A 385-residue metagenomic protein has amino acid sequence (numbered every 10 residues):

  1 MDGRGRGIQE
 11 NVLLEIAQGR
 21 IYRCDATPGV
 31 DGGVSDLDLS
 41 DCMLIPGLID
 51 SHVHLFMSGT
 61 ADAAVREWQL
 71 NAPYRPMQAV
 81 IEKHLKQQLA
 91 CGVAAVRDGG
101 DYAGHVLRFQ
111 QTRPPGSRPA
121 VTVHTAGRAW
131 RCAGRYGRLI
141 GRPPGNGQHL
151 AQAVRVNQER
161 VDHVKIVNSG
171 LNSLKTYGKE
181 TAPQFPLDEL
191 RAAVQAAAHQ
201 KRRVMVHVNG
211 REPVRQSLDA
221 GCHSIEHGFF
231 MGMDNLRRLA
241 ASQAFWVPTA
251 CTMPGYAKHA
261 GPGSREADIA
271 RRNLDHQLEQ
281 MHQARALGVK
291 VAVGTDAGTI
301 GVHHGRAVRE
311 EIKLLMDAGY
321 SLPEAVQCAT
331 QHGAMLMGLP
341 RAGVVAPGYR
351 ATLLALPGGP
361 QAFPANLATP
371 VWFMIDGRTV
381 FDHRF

Functional and structural regions predicted by a protein language model:
M1-D31, C42-L44, G358-Q361, R378-T379: N-terminal metal-binding scaffold of metallo-dependent hydrolase/deaminase domains
M43-T112: Metal-associated gating/positioning segment near the N- to mid-region
T60-D62, K175, V214-A220, T252-S264 (+3 more regions): Histidine/acidic-residue-rich catalytic or RNA/ligand-binding cores of hydrolases and nuclease-related proteins
V65-A79, R135-Q152, R203-M205: Active-site mouth loops of central-metabolism enzymes
Q78-R108, P119-A133, D162-K175, R203 (+2 more regions): Divalent metal-dependent hydrolysis catalytic cores, especially in the metallo-beta-lactamase
R108, G147-N168, N172-W246, R271-V291 (+2 more regions): Histidine/acidic residue-rich metal-binding segments in metalloenzymes
H199, L274-G358: His/Asp/Glu-enriched, well-ordered alpha-helical/loop segment that forms or immediately abuts the divalent-metal
A329-Q331, P347-F385: C-terminal cap of metal-dependent C-N hydrolases
